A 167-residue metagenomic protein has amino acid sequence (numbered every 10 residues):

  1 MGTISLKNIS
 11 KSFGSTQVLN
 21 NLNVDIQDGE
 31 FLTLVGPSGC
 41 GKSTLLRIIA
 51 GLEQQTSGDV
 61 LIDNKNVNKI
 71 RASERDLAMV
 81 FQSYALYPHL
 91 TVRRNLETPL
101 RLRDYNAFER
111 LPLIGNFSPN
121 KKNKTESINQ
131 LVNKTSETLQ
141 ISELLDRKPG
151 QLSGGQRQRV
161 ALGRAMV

Functional and structural regions predicted by a protein language model:
M1-V167: ABC family nucleotide-binding domain
